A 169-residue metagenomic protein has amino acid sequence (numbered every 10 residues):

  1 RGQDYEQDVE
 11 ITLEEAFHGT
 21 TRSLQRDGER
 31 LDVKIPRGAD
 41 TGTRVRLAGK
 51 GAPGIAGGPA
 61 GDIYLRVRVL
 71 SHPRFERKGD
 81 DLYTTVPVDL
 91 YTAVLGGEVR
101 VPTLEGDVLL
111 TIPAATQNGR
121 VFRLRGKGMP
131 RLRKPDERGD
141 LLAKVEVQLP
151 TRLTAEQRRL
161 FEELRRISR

Functional and structural regions predicted by a protein language model:
R1-S23, I55-P59, R165-R169: Post-J-domain flank of DnaJ/Hsp40 co-chaperones
Q25-D27: Low-complexity, polar/charged sequence tracts that form flexible coils or short amphipathic helices and often embed
E29-R169: Intrinsically disordered, low-complexity linker/assembly segments
